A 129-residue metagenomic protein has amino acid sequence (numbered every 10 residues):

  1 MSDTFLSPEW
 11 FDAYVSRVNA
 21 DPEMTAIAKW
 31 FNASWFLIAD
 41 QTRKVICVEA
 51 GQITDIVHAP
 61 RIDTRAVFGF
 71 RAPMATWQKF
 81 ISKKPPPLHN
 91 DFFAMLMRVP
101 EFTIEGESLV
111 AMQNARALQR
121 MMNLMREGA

Functional and structural regions predicted by a protein language model:
M1-A129: Feature captures hydrophobic
